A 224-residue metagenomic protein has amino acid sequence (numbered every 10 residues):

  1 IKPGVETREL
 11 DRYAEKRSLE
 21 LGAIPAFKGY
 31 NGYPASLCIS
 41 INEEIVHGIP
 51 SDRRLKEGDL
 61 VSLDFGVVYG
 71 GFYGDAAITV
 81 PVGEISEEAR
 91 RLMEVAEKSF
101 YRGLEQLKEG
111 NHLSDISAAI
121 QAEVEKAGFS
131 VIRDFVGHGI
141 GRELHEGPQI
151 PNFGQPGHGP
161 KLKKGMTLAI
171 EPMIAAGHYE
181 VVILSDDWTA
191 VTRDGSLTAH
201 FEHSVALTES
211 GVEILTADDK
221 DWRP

Functional and structural regions predicted by a protein language model:
I1-P224: Active-site neighborhoods and metal-handling regions in enzymes and metal-associated proteins
